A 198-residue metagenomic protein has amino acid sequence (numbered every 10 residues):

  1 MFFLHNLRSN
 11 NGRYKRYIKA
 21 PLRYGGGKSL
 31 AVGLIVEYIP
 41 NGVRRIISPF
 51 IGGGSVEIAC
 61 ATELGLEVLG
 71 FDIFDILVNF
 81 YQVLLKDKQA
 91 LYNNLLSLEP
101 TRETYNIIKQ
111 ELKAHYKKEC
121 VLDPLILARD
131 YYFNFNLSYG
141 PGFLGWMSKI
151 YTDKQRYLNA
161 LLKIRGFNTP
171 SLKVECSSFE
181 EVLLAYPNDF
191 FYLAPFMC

Functional and structural regions predicted by a protein language model:
F2-V32, K88-C198: SAM-dependent nucleic-acid methyltransferase catalytic core
S29-G33, I51-G54: Short amphipathic alpha-helical segment that frequently serves as the phosphate-/nucleotide-binding helix
V36-G42: Glycine-rich helix-loop-beta junction characteristic of Rossmann-like nucleotide cofactor-binding loops
N41, E63-G65, F167-T169: Short, well-ordered coil/turn elements that cap or connect secondary structure elements
V43-R44, D189: Surface-exposed loop/turn positions
R44-K113, K154: SAM cofactor-binding core of SAM-dependent methyltransferases, primarily the Rossmann-like beta-alpha-beta module
